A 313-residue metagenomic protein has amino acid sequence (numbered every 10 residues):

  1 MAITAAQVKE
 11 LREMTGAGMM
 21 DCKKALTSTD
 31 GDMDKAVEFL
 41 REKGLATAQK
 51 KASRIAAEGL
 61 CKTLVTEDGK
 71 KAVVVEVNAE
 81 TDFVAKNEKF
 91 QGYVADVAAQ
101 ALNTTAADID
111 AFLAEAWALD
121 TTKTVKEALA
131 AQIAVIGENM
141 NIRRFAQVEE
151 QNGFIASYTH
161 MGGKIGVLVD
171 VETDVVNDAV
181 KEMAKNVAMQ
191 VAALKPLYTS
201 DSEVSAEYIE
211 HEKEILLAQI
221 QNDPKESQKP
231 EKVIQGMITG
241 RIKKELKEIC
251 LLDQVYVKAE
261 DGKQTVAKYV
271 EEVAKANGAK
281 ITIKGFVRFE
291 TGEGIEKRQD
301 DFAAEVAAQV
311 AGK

Functional and structural regions predicted by a protein language model:
A2-K313: N-terminal assembly/interaction segments in proteins that build large macromolecular machines
